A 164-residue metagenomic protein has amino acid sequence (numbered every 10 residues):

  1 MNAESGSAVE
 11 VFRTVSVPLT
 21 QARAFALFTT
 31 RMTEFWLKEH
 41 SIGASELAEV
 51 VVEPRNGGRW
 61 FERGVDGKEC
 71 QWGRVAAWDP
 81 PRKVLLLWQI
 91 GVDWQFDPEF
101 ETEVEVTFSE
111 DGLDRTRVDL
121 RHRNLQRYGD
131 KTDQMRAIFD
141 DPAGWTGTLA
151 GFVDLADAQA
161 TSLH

Functional and structural regions predicted by a protein language model:
M1-L47: Hydrophobic ligand-binding cavity/cleft-lining segments
A8-S16, R59, C70, K83 (+2 more regions): Intrinsic-disorder/low-complexity, polar/charged segments enriched in Ser/Thr/Lys/Arg/Asp/Glu/Gln
R13-V15, V50, W72-A77, E101-E110: Hydrophobic/aromatic beta-strand elements that line small-molecule binding cavities or substrate pockets in beta-rich
P18-A22, A76-K83, T107-R117: A short, structured loop/turn motif at beta-sheet edges
A24-F28, W60, V75, L86 (+3 more regions): Hydrophobic pocket/interface hotspot
A44, E49, V153-H164: Short, highly charged C-terminal tails/helix-capping segments
E46-G91: Glycine-rich portal/gate segments that line the openings of hydrophobic small-molecule binding cavities
D93-A143, L163: Beta-strand/loop substructures that line and gate deep hydrophobic ligand-binding cavities in soluble
